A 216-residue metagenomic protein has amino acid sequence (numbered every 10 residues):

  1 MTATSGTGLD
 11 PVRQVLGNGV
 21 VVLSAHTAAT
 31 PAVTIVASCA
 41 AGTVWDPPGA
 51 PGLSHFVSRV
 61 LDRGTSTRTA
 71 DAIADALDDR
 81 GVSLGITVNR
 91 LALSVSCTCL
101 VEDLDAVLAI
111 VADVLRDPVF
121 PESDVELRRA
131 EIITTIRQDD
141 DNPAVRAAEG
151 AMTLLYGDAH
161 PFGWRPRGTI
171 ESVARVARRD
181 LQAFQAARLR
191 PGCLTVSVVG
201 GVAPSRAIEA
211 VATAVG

Functional and structural regions predicted by a protein language model:
M1, V20, W45-D46, S54-L61 (+1 more regions): A broad, low-specificity signal for short, low-complexity segments enriched in glycine/proline and polar/charged
M1-A32: N- or domain-start disorder-to-order transition segments that initiate the globular core
T2-G8, A28-A29, G52-S54, L61-R68 (+4 more regions): A generic short-segment signal for beta-strand/edge and adjacent turn/coil regions
V12, S54, A174: Residues that recognize and position ribonucleotide moieties
V15, A72-G216: Charge-rich, well-structured scaffold segments of protease-associated domains
V20-A41, C193, V199, A212: His/Glu-based metal-binding/catalytic segments typifying zinc-dependent metallopeptidases
V22, W45, T67, E171 (+1 more regions): Short, flexible micro-motifs
A29, T34-V101: M16/MPP (pitrilysin/insulinase) zinc-metallopeptidase core fold and M16-derived inactive scaffolds
